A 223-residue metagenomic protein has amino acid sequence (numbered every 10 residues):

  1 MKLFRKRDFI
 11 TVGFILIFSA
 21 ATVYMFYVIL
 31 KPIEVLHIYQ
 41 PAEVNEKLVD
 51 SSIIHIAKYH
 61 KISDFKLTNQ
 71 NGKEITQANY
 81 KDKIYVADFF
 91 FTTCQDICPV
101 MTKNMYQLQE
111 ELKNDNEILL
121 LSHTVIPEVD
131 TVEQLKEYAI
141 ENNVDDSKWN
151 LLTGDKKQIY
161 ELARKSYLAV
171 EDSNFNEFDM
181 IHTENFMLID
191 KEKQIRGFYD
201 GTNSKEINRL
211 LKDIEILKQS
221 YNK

Functional and structural regions predicted by a protein language model:
M1-I62, K223: N-terminal targeting signals for export/organelle localization
H60, Q109-K113, N142, A163-S166 (+3 more regions): Sec/Tat-exported extracytoplasmic proteins
H60-I62, K83-I84, I181-T183: Short, small/polar residue-rich loop motifs at catalytic or cofactor-binding pockets
K66-L67, L188: Hydrophobic beta-strand positions
I75-M105, L120-L121: Short active-site neighborhood of thiol/selenol oxidoreductases, capturing the structured segment around
T102-L162: Structural microenvironment flanking redox-active thiols in thiol-disulfide oxidoreductases
S173-K223: Thiol-/selenol-based redox modules, centered on thioredoxin-like and closely related oxidoreductase domains
